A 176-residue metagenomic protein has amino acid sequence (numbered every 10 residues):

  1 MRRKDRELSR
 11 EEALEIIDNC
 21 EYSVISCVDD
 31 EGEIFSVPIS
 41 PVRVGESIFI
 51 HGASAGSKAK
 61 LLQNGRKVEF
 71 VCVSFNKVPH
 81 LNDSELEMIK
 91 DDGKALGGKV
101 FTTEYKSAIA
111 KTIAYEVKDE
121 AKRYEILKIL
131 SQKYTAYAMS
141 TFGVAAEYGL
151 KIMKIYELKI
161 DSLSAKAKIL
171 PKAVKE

Functional and structural regions predicted by a protein language model:
M1-G45, F49, L61: An N-terminal domain-cap segment
R2-K4, K77-E176: Charged, gly/pro-rich active-site loop segments
S9-I16, E46-K60, D92-S107: Short N-terminal helix-initiation segments at or just after the protein's N-terminus
D18, Q63-V68, Q132-A136: Short, intrinsically disordered, mixed-charge
E21, V37, V44-E46, N64-V68 (+2 more regions): A generic structural signal for short beta-strands and their flanking turns/coil linkers
Y22-S23, V68, S140, S164: A general structural signal for well-ordered secondary-structure junctions
S26, V42, H51, V71-V73 (+3 more regions): Residues in well-ordered beta-strands of folded domains
V42-I89: A short mixed-secondary-structure module that forms the rim of ligand-binding clefts
